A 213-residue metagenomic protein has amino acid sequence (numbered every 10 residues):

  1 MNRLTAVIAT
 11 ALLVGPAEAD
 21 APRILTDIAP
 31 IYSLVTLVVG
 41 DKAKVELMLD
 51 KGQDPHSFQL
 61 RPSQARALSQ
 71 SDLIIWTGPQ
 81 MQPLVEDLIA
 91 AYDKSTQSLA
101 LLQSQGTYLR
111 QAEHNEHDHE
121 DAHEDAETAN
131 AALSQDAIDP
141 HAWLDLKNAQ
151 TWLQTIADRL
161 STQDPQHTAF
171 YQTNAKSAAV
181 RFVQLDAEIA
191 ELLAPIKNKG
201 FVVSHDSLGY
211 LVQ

Functional and structural regions predicted by a protein language model:
M1-E18: Gram-negative bacterial Sec-dependent N-terminal signal peptides
A19-Q213: Extracytoplasmic metal-acquisition and chelation regions
